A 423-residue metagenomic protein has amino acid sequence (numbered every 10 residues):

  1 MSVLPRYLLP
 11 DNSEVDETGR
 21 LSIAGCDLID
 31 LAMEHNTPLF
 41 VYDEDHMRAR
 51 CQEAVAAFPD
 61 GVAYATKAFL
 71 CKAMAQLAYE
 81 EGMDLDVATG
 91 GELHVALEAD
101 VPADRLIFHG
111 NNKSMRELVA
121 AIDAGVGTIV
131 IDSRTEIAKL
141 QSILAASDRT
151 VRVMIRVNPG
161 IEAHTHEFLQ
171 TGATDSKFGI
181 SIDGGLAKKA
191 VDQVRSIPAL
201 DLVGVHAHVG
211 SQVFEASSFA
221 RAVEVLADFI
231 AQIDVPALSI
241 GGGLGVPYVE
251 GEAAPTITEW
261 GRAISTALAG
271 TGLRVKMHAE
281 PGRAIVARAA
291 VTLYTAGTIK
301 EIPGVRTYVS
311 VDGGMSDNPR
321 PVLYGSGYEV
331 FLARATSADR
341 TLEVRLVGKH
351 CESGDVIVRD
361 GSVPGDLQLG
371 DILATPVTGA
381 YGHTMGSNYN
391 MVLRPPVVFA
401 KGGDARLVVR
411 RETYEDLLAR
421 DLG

Functional and structural regions predicted by a protein language model:
M1-R152, K188, R195-D201, G403-G423: A charged N-terminal "starter" segment
S2-V3, I143, G160-K300, V363 (+2 more regions): Active-site loop/helix belt of alpha/beta enzymes
D11, G19, P38, D60-V62 (+6 more regions): A generic secondary-structure signal marking the coil-to-beta-strand transition
D27, D43-H46, R50, A54 (+18 more regions): General structural feature for long, well-ordered alpha-helical segments within catalytic domains of soluble enzymes
H46, K67-C71, A88-E92, N111-K113 (+8 more regions): Active-site beta-loop-alpha junctions enriched in small/polar residues
G61-A63, G82-D84, R105-I107, T128 (+7 more regions): Structural preference for beta-strand elements that scaffold enzyme active sites
M74-A75, A96-L97, L118, L140-Q141 (+4 more regions): Short glycine-/acidic-enriched loop or helix-start segments at secondary-structure transitions that form or flank
R274-G423: Charged (often Lys/Glu-rich) extended helix/loop segments that serve as interaction or gating elements
